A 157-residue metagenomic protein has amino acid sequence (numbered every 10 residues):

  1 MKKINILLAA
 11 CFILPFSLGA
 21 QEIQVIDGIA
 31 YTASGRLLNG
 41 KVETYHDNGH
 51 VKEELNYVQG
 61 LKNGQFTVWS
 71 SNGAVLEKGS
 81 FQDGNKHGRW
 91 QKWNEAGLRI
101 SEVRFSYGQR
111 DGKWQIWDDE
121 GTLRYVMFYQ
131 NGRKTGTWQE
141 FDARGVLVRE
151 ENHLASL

Functional and structural regions predicted by a protein language model:
M1-I23: Bacterial Sec-dependent N-terminal signal peptides
L18-L157: Glycine/tyrosine- and acidic-biased, solvent-exposed loop/turn segments at the edges of beta-strands
